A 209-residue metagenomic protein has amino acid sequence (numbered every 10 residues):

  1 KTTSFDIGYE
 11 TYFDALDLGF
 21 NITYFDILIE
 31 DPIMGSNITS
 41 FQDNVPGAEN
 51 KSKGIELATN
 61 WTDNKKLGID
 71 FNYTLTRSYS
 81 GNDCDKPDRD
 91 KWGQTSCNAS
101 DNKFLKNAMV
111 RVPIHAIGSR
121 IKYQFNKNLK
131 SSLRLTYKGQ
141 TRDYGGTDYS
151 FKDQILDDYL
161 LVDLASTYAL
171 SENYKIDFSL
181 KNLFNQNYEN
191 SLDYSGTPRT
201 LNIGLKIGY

Functional and structural regions predicted by a protein language model:
T3-F5, L105-Y209: Conserved C-terminal beta-signal and adjacent last beta-strands/turns of outer-membrane beta-barrel proteins
G8: Small/polar-residue-rich segments within soluble enzyme cores
A15-D17, S40: A cross-taxa feature marking solvent-exposed loop/turn segments within ectodomains of secreted and single-pass membrane
D17, Y24-L28, V45-G146, F184: Gram-negative outer-membrane beta-barrel transporters
D17-G19, T200: A structure-centric signal for secondary-structure junctions around beta-strands
N37-F41, D148-Y149: Short glycine/proline- and charge-enriched loop/turn segments that cap or connect secondary-structure elements
